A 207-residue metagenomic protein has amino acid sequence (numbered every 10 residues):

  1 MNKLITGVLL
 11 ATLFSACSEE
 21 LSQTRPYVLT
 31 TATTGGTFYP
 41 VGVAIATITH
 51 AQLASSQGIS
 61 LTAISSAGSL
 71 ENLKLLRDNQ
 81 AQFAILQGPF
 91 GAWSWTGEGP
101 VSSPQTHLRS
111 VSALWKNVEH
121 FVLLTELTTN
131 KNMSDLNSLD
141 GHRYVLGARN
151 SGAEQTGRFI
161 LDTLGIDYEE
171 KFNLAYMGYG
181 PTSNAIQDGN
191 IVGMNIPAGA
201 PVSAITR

Functional and structural regions predicted by a protein language model:
M1-G7: Sec-dependent signal peptide recognition, specifically the positively charged N-region followed immediately by
L13-A16: C-terminal motif of bacterial Sec signal peptides marking the signal peptidase cleavage site
S18-E20: Bacterial signal peptide processing site
T24-Q52, T62-A63, N117-D188: Bilobed "Venus flytrap"/periplasmic-binding protein-like clamshell domains and structurally analogous long
T62-Q105, G180-A185, A200-T206: Pocket-flanking alpha-helical
D78-I85, H142-Y144, Q187-I196: Alpha-to-beta junction loops
S102-E119: A structural signal for short loop-to-beta-strand junctions that line the ligand-binding cleft of periplasmic/secreted
